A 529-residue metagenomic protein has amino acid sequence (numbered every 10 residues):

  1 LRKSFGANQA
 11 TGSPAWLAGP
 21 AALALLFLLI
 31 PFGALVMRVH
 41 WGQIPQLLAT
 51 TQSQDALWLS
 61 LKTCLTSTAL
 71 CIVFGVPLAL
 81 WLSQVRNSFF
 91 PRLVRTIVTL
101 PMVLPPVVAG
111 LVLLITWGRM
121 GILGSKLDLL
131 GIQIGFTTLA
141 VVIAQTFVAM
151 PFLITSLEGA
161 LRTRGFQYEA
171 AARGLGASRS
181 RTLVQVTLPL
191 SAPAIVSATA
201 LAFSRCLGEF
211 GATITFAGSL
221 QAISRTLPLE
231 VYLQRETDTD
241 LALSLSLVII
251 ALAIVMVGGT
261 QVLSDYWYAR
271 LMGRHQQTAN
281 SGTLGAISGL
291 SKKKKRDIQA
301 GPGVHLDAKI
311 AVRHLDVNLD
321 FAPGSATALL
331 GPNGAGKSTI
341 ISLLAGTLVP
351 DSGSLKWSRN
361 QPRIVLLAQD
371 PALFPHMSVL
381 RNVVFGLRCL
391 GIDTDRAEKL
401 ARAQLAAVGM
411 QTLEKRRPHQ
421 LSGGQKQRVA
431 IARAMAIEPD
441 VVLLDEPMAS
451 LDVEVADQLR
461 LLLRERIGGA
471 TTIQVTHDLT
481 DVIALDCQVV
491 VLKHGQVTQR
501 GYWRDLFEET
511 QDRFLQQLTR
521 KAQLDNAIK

Functional and structural regions predicted by a protein language model:
G6-G42, T51-R162, V186, L190-G211 (+6 more regions): Membrane-water interface segments at the C-terminal ends of transmembrane alpha-helices in multi-pass inner-membrane
R396-L413: Conserved ABC ATPase "signature" region
R417-L421, Q425: Conserved ABC ATPase signature
A436-D440: A short, proline-enriched helix->beta-strand linker immediately N-terminal to the Walker B motif in ABC-type P-loop
V442-E446: Catalytic Walker B motif of ABC-type/P-loop ATPase nucleotide-binding domains
A456-G468: Helical segment within the ABC ATPase nucleotide-binding domain
